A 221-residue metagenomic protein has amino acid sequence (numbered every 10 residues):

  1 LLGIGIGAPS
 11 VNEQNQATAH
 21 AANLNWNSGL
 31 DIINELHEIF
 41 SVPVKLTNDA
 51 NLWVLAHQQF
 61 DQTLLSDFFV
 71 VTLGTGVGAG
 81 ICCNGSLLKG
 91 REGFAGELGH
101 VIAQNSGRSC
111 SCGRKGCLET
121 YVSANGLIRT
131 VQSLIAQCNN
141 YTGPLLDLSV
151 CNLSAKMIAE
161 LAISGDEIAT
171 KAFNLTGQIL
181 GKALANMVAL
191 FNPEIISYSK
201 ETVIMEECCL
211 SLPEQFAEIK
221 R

Functional and structural regions predicted by a protein language model:
L2-I4, S10-F69, E206-I219: Glycine-rich phosphate-binding loop and adjoining helix at the ATP-binding site of ATP-dependent phosphoryl-transfer
A8, L73, A124-N125, K200-E201: Short secondary-structure boundary segments
V42, L46-A50, A103-N139: Glycine-rich phosphate-binding loop plus the immediately following alpha-helix
Q62-V122: Glycine-rich phosphate-binding loop of actin/hexokinase-like ATP-binding domains
C117-L118, T202-I204: Short histidine/acidic/glycine/proline-rich micro-motifs that form metal- and phosphate-coordinating active-site loops
E119-I195: A mobile "lid/hinge" subdomain adjacent to the ATP/sugar-phosphate binding pocket shared across diverse ATP-dependent
